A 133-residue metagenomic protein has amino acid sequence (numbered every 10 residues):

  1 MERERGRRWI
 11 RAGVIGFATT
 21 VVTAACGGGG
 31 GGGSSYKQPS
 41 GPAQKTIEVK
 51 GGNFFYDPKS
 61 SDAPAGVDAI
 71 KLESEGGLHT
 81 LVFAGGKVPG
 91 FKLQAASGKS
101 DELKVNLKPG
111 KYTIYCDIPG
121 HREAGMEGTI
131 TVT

Functional and structural regions predicted by a protein language model:
M1-A24: Sec-dependent bacterial lipoprotein signal peptides
T23-S35, G41, E48, F55 (+1 more regions): Extracellular/periplasmic metallocenter environments
V49-K50, L72: Well-ordered beta-strand segments characteristic of repetitive beta-sheet solenoids
G51-N53, S60, G85-K87, K99: Short, well-ordered turn and helix-capping elements at secondary-structure junctions
F54, H79: Glycine-centered loop/turn positions within well-structured domains that cap or flank conserved ligand/cofactor-binding
K59-G77, D101-T113: Beta-strand cores of secreted/periplasmic/IMS beta-sandwich domains, seen most often in copper-related folds
T80-A84: Beta-strand signatures of extracellular beta-sandwich domains
K87-L93: Surface-exposed loop/edge segments in extracytoplasmic proteins
